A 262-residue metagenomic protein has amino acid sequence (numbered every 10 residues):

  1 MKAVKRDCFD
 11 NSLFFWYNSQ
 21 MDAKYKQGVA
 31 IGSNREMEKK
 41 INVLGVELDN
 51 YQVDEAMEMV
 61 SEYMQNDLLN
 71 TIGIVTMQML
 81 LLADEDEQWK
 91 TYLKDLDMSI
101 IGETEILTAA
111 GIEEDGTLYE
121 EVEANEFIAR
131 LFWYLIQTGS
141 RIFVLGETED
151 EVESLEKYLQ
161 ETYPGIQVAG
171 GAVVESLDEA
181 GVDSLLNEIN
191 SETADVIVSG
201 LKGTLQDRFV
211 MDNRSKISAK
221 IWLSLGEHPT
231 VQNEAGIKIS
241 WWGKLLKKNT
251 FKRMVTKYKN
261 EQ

Functional and structural regions predicted by a protein language model:
Y17, D22-Y119: N-terminal nucleotide/polyanion-binding subdomain common to many enzyme families
M77-L80, L201-T204, H228: Short glycine-rich anion-binding loops that position phosphate/pyrophosphate groups of nucleotides and phosphorylated
W89-D95, D207-P229: A short, gly/pro- and small-residue-rich
I106-V182, E188, E192: Conserved beta-alpha
V173-D178, S218-T250: Short, flexible loop segments at boundaries between secondary-structure elements
I189, T193-G203, A219: Proline-aspartate-enriched helix->loop->beta-strand connector
F251-Q262: A charged, well-structured terminal subsegment
